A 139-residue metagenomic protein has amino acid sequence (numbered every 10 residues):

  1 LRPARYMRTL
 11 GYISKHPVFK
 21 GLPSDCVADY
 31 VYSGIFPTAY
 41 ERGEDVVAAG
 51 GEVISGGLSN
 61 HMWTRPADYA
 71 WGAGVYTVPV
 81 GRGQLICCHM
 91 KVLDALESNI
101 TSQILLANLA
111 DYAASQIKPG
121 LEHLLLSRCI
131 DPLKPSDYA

Functional and structural regions predicted by a protein language model:
L1-I100, I117-E122, S127-A139: Catalytic beta-strand/loop cores that center a nucleophilic Ser/Cys/Thr and support acyl-enzyme chemistry
T101-A113: Short amphipathic C-terminal alpha-helix that caps PH/PH-like domains
